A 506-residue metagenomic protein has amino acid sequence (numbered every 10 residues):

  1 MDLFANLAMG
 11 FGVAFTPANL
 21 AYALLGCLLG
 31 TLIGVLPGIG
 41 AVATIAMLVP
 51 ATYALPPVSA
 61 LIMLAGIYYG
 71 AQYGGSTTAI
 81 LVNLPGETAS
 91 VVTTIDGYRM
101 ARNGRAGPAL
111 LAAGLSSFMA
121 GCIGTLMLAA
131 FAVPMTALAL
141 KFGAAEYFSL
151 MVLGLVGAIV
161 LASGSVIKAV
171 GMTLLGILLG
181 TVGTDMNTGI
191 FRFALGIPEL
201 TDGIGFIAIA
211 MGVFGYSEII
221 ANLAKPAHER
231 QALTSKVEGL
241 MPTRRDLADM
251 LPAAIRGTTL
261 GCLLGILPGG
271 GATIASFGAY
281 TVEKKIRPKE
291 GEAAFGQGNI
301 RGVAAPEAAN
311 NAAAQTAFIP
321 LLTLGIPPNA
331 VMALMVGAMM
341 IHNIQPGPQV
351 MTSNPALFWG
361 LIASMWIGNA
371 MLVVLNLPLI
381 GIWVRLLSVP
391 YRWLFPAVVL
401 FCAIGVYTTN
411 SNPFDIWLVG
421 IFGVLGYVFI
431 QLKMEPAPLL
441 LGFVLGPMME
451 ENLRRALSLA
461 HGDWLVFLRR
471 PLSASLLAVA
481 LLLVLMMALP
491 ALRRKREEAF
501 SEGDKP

Functional and structural regions predicted by a protein language model:
M1-A60, A139, F191-N299, V384 (+3 more regions): Helix-loop-helix hairpins and the membrane-proximal interhelical loops of multi-pass alpha-helical transport proteins
C27-A41, G70-N83, A158-S163, T259-P268 (+3 more regions): Transmembrane alpha-helix interface/packing and boundary motifs in multi-pass membrane proteins, characterized by
I33-V42, I80-V91, I123-M127, L264-I274 (+4 more regions): Short helix-coil transition sites and intra-membrane helix breaks within transmembrane domains of multi-pass
A41-P50, L64, A79-R99, A129-A130 (+6 more regions): Re-entrant/interfacial helical elements at transmembrane boundaries that shape and gate the permeation pathway
V58-I62, R99-S116, K289-G302, A333 (+1 more regions): Membrane-interface alpha-helices at helix entry/exit sites of multi-pass transporters
Y68-I80, G86, G298-L324, P328 (+1 more regions): A structural-propensity feature for long, helix-poor, extended segments
Y69-G74, L115-M127, M135, L179 (+3 more regions): Membrane-embedded alpha-helical segments of transport systems, primarily multispan ion/solute transporters
L111-A227, I341-K495: Membrane-embedded alpha-helical modules
